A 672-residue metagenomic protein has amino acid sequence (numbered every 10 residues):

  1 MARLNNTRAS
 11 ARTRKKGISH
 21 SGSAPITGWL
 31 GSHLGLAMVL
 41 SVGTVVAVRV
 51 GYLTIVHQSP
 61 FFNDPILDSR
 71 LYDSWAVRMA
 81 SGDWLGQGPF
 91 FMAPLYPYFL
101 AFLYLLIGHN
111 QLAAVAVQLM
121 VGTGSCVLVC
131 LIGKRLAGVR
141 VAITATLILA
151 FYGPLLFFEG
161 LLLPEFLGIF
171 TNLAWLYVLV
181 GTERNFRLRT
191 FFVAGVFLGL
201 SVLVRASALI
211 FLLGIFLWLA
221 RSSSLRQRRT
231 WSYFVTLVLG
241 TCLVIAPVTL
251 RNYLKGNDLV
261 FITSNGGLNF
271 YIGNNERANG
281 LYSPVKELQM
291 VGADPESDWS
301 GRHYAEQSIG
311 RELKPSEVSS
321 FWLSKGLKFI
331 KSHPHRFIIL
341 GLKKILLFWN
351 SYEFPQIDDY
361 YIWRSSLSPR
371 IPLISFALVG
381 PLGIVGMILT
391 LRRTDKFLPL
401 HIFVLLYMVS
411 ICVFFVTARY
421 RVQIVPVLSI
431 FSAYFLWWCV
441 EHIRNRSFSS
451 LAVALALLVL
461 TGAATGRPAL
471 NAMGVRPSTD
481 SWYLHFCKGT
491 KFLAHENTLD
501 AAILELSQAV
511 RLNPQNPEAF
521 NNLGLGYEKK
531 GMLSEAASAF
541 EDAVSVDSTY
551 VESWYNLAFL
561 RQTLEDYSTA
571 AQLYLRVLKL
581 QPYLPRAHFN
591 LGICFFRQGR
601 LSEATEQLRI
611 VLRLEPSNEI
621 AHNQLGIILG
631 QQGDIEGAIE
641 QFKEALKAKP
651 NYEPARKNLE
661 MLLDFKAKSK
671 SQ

Functional and structural regions predicted by a protein language model:
V45-V48, A145-G153, Y177, L198 (+1 more regions): Short helix- or helix-capping micro-motifs that position conserved polar/aromatic residues at function-defining sites
V56-R70, R78-L106, L112, K328-F329: Membrane-proximal lumenal/periplasmic loop motifs of glycosylation machinery
M92, G160-L167: Short acidic/glycine- and proline-prone juxtamembrane loop motifs at membrane-interface regions of multi-pass membrane
A113, R311, F321, K328-L400: Membrane-interface anchor segments at the N-terminal boundary of transmembrane helices in multi-pass membrane enzymes
A116-A137, A174, V178, P381-V385: Transmembrane-helix motifs of polytopic, lipid-linked glycan transferases
A137-V139, W175-F191, S201, L219-S223 (+1 more regions): Membrane-interface transmembrane helices that cradle and orient dolichyl/undecaprenyl
F261-L347: Membrane-proximal stem/loop segments at transmembrane-domain junctions that anchor or position
Y483-T490, E518-E528, E552-T563, R586-F596 (+2 more regions): Conserved alpha-helical positions within TPR/SEL1-like repeat arrays
